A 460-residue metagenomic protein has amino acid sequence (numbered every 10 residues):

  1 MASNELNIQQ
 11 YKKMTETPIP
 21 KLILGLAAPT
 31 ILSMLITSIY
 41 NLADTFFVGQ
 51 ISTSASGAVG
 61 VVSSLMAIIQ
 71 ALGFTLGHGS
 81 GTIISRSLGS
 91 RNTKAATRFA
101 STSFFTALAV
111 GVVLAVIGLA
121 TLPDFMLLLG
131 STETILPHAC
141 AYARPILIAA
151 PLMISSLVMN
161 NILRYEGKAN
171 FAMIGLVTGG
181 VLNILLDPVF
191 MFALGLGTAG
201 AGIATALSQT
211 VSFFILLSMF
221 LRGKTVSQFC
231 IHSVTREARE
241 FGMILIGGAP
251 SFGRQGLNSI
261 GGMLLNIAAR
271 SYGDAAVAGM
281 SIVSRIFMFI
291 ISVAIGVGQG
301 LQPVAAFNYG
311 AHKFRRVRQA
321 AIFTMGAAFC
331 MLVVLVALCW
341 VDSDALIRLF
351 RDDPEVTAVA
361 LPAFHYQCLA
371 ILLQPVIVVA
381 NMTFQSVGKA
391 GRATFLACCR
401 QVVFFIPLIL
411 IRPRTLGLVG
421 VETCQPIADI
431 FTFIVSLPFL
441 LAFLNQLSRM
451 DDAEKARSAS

Functional and structural regions predicted by a protein language model:
M1-A27, I84-P151, A193-A249, A305-A370 (+1 more regions): Short alpha-helical transmembrane segments in multi-pass integral membrane proteins
M14-F46, Q50-I51, A67-G79, I83 (+6 more regions): N-terminal transmembrane alpha-helices
G25-D44, P145, G179, S208-S212 (+4 more regions): Transmembrane helical elements of multi-pass membrane transporters/channels
T30, M34, F46, S63 (+17 more regions): Transmembrane alpha-helix boundary and packing residues in multipass membrane permease domains and related
L35, I39-G57, M126-E133, V189-L196 (+5 more regions): Helix-terminus/linker motif at the lipid-water interface of multi-pass membrane proteins
S56-V116, M153-A172, G279-S343, Q374-A393: Small-residue-rich hydrophobic transmembrane alpha-helices
G77, I146-R164, A172-G180, A201-F214 (+4 more regions): Short runs within selected transmembrane alpha-helices of multi-pass transporters and secretion channels
V378, F404-P413: Transmembrane alpha-helical segments of integral membrane proteins
